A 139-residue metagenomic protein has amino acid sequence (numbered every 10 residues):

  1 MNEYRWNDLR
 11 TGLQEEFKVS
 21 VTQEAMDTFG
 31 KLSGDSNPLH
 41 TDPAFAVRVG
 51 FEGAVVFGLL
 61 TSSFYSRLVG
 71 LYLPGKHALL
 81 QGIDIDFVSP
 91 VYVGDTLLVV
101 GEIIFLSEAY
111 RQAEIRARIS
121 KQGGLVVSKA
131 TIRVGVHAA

Functional and structural regions predicted by a protein language model:
M1-A78: Hot-dog-fold acyl-thioester-processing enzymes
M1-Q14, V91-A139: HotDog/MaoC-like acyl-thioester-processing domains
E16-S20, D86, R133-G135: Generic structural detector for well-ordered beta-strands
T28, F45, Q81, Y110-R111 (+1 more regions): Sparse recognition of residues in long alpha-helices and their boundaries
L39-T41, F51, F64, L79-L80 (+5 more regions): Short, intrinsically disordered/low-complexity patches at protein termini and at juxtamembrane boundaries
V69-V99: Mid-chain, well-packed structural core segment of small domains
